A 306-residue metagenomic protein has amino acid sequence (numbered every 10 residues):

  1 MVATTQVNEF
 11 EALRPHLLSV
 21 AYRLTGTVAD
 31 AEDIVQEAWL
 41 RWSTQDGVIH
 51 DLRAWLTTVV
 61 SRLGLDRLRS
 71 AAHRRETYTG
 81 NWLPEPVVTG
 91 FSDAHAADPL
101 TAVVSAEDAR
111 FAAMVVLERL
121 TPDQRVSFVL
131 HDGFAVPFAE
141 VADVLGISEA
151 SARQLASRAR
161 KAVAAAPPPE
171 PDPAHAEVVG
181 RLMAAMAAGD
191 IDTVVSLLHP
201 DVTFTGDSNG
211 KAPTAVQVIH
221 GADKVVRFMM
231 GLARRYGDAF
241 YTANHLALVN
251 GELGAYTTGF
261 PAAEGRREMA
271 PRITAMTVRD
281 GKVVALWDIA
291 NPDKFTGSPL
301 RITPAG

Functional and structural regions predicted by a protein language model:
M1-D33, E37-V179, A184, D190: Active-site-adjacent scaffolding segments
L182, V194, V202, M276 (+1 more regions): Hydrophobic pocket/interface hotspot
A185, G237, G265-E268: Short loop/turn motifs at secondary-structure junctions and domain boundaries
P200-N244: A solvent-exposed, acidic/Ser-Thr-rich amphipathic alpha-helical stretch
T242, R267-T274: Short, surface-exposed coil-to-beta transition loops
V249-E252, M276-V284: Short, solvent-exposed coil/turn segments at beta-strand boundaries
A255-A263: Short beta-strand segments that buttress and anchor functional surface loops
D288-G306: Low-complexity, intrinsically disordered terminal/linker segments enriched in charged and Gly/Pro repeats
